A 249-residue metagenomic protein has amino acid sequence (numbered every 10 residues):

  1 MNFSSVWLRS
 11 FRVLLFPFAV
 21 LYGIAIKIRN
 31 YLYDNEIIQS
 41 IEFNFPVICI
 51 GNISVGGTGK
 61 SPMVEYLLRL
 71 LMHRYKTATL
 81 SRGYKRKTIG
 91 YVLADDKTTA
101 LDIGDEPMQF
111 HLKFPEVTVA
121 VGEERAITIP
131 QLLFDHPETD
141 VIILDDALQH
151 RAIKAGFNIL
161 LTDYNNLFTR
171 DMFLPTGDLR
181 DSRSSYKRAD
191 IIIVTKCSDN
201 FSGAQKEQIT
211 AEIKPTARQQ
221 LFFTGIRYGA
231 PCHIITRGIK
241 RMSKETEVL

Functional and structural regions predicted by a protein language model:
M1-A19, D199-L249: C-terminal lobe/tail of nucleotide-utilizing enzymes
M1-F45: A transmembrane-helix-recognition feature enriched in membrane-embedded lipid enzymes and envelope glyco-/phospholipid
N30-D96, D199: Walker A (P-loop) phosphate-binding motif
E42, S185-Y186, K240-E245: Short, flexible turn/loop "capping" segments at secondary-structure junctions
I50, L80, A120, T162 (+1 more regions): Hydrophobic residues at beta-strand termini and immediately following loops that shape nucleotide-binding pockets
K76, T118, Q220-F222: Conserved beta-strand segments of alpha/beta enzyme cores
A78-L80, L160, E247-L249: Conserved beta-strand elements of the Class I
Y84-T216: Phosphate/Mg2+-binding loops and adjacent switch elements in nucleotide/diphosphate-handling enzyme cores
